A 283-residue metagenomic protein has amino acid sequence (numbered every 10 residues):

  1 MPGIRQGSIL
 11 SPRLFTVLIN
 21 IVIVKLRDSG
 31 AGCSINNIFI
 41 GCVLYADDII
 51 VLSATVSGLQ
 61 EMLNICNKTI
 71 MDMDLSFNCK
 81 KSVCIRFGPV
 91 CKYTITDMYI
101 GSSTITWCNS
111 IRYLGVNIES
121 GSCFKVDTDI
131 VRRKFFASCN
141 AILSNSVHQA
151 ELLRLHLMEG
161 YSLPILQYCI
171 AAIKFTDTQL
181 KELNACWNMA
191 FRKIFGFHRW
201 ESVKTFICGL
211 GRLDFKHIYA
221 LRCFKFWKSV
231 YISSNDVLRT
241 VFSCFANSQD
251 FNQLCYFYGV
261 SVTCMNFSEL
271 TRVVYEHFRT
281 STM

Functional and structural regions predicted by a protein language model:
M1-G30, G58, S162: Conserved pre-motif C helix in the palm subdomain of viral-like polymerases
I4, C42-M73, F87-P89, S120-F124: Catalytic palm subdomain of template-directed nucleic-acid polymerases, centered on the conserved carboxylate motif
S11-F15, C42, L59-M62, V131 (+3 more regions): Hydrophobic (often cysteine-bearing) scaffold residues that line and stabilize catalytic clefts of nucleotide/cofactor
L14-A46, I50-L52: Active-site palm subdomain of RNA-directed nucleic acid polymerases
A46, K81-V83, F87-P89, I111-V237: Non-catalytic, peripheral interaction segments enriched in hydrophobic/basic residues
S57, K80, Y168-F175, K228-M283: Charged boundary/loop elements
S76-S110: Short, conserved micro-motifs composed of acidic
